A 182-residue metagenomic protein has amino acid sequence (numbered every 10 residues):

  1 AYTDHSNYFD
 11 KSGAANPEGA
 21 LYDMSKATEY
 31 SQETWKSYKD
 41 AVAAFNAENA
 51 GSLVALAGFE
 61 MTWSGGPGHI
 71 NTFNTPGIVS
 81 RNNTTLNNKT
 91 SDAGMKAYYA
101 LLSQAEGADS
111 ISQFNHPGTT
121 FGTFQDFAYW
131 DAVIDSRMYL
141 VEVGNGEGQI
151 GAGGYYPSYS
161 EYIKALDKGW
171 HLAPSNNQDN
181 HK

Functional and structural regions predicted by a protein language model:
A1-K182: Extended, charged catalytic domains and RNA/DNA-binding interfaces, predominantly in divalent-metal-using enzymes
